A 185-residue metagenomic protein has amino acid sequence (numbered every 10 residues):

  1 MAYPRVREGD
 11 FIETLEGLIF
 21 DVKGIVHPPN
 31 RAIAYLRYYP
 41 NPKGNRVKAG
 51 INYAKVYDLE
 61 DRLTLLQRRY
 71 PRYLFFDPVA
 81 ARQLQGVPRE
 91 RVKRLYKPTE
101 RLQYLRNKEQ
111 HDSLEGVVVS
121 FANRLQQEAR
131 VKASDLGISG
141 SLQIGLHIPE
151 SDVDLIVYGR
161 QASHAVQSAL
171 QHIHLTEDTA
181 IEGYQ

Functional and structural regions predicted by a protein language model:
M1-S134: Helical scaffold of the NTase/Pol beta-like nucleotidyltransferase catalytic core
H27, H111, H147, H164 (+1 more regions): Histidine (H) residue identity feature
P88, A162, Y184-Q185: General structural signal for secondary-structure boundaries
A122-S151, V157-V166: Active-site nucleotide-donor binding segment shared across nucleotidyl transfer reactions
H172-Q185: Conserved catalytic core of two-metal-ion nucleotidyltransferases
